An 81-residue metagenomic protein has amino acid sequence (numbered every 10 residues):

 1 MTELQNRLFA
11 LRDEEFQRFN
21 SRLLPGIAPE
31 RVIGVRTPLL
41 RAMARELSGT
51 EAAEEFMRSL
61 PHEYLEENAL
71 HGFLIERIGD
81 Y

Functional and structural regions predicted by a protein language model:
M1-Y81: Surface-facing alpha-helical segments and adjacent helix-coil boundary elements at the starts of domains
